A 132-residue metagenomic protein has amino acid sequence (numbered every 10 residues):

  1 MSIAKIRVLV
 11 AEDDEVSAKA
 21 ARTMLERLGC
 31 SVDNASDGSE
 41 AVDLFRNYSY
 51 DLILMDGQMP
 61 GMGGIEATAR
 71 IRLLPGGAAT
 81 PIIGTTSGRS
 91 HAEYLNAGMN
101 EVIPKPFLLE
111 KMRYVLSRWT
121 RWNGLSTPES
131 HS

Functional and structural regions predicted by a protein language model:
E12: Conserved acidic carboxylate
K19-R27: Charged docking surfaces used in two-component/phosphorelay signaling
N34-L52: Acidic, metal-coordinating helix/loop segments flanking the phosphotransfer/catalytic sites of two-component signaling
D37-E40, G63-A67: Acidic catalytic/metal-coordinating carboxylates
D56: Active-site residues of response regulator receiver
M59: Receiver (REC) domain active-site loop signature in two-component systems and cognate sites in sensor histidine kinases
I83-T86: Hydrophobic/aromatic residues positioned on beta-strands within the core alpha/beta folds
F107-L116, G124: C-terminal output helix
